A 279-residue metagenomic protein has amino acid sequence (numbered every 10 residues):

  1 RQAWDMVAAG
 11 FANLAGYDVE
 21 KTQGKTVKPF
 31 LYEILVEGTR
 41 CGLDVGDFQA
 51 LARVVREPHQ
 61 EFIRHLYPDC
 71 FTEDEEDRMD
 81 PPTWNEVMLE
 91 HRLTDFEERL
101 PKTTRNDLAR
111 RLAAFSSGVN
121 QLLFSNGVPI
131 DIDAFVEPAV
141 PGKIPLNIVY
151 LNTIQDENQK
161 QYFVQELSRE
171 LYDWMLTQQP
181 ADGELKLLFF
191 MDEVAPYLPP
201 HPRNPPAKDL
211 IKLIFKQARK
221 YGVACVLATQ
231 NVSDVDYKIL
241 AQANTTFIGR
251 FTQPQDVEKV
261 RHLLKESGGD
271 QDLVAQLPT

Functional and structural regions predicted by a protein language model:
R1-L213: P-loop NTPase motor domains
P206-A207, K212-T279: Conserved ATP-driven motor cores of ASCE-family P-loop NTPases powering translocation/secretion/packaging/pilus
